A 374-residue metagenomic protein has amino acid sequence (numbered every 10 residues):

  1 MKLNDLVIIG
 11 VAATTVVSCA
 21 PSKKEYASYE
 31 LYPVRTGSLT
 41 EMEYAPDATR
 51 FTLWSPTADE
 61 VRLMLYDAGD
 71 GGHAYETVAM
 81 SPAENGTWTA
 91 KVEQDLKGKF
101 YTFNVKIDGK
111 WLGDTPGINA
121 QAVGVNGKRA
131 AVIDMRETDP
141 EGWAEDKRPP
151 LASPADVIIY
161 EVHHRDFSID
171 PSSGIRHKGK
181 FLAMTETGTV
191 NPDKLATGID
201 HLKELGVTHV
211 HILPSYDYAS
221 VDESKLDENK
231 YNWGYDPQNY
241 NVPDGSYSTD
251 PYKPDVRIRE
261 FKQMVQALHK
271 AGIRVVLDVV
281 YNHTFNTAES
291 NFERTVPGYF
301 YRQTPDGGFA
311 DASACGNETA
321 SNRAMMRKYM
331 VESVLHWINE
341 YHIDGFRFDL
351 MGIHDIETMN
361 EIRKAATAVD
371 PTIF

Functional and structural regions predicted by a protein language model:
M1-V7: Bacterial N-terminal signal peptides that target proteins for export
V17-S18: C-terminal motif of bacterial Sec signal peptides marking the signal peptidase cleavage site
S22-P46, P82-E186: The feature marks proteins involved in alpha-glucan
D47-F51: Structural beta-strand segments of beta-rich domains
W54-V61, L96: Short proline/glycine-enriched turn/loop motifs at strand-loop junctions of beta-rich domains
R62-M64, N104: Beta-strand signatures of extracellular beta-sandwich domains
Y66-H73, D108: Change "in extracellular beta-sheet-rich domains … of secreted and cell-surface proteins" to "in beta-sheet-rich domains
H163-Y341, E361-F374: Substrate-binding/active-site clefts of carbohydrate-active enzymes
